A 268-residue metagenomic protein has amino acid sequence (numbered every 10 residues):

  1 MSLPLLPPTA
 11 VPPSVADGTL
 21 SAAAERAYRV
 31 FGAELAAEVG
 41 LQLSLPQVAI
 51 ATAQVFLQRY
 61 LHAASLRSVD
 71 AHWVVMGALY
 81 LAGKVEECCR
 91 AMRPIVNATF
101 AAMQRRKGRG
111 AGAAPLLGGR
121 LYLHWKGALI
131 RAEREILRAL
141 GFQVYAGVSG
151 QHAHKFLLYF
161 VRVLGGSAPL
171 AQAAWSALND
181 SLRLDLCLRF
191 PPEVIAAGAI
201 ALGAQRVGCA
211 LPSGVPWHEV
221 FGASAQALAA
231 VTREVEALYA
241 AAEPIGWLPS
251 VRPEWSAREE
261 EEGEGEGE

Functional and structural regions predicted by a protein language model:
M1-T19, G119, L202, R206-E268: Acidic/aromatic/glycine-rich contiguous surface patches that form carbohydrate-binding/processing clefts and analogous
A24-A197, A201-T232: Structured all-alpha helical bundle cores of eukaryotic regulatory proteins
